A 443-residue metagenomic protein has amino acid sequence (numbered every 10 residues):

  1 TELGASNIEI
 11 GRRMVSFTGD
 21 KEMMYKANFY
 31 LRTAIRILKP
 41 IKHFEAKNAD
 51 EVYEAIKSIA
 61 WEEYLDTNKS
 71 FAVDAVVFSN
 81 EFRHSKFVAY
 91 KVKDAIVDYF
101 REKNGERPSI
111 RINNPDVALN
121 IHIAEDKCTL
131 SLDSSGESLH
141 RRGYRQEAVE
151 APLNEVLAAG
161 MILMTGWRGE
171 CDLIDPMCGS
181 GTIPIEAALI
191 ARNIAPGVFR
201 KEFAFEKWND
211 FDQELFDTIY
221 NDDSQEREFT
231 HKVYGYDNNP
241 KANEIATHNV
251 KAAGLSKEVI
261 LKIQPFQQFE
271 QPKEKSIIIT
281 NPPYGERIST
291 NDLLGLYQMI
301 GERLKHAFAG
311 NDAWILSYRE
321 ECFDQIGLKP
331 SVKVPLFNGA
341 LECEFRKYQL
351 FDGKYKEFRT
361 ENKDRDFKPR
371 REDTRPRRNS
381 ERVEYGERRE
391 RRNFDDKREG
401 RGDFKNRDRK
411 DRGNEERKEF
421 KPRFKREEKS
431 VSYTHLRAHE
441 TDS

Functional and structural regions predicted by a protein language model:
T1-P115: Non-catalytic nucleic-acid substrate-recognition regions in nucleic-acid-modifying enzymes
V76, R101, H122-M164: Class I S-adenosyl-L-methionine
S138-H140, L350-R371: Flexible, glycine-/basic-rich loop-and-beta segments that form/coincide with the SAM-dependent methyltransferase
L153-E270, E286, L294: Conserved S-adenosyl-L-methionine
A242, E286-K354: Conserved Class I SAM-dependent methyltransferase catalytic core
E270-I277: A short acidic, Gly/Pro-enriched loop at the edge of an enzyme's catalytic core that lines a small-molecule cofactor
R365-Y433: Charge-dense, low-complexity intrinsically disordered regions enriched in Arg/Lys interleaved with Asp/Glu and often Ser
T434-T441: Conserved small/polar residues in nucleotide/adenosyl-binding loops
